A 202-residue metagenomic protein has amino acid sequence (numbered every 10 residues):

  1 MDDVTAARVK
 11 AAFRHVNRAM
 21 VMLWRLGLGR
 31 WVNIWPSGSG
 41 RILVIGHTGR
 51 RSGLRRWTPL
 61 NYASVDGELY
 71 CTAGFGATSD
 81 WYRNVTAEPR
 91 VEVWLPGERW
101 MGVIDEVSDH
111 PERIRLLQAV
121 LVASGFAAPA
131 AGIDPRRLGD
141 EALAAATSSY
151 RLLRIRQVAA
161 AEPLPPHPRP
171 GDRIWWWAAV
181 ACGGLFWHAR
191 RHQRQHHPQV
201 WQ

Functional and structural regions predicted by a protein language model:
M1-W35: Extreme N-terminal tail/first-helix region
D2-R14, E98-A178, H196, V200-W201: Charged, gly/pro-rich active-site loop segments
M22-R51, W176-G184: N-terminal first-folded block
G38-R41, V85-R90, S149: A short, compositionally biased
G40-F75: Short beta-strand segments
I45-G46, P89-G97: Short conserved beta-strand and strand-loop elements enriched in small hydrophobics with frequent Asp/Gly
A63-V93: A short mixed-secondary-structure module that forms the rim of ligand-binding clefts
G183-P198: Short hydrophobic alpha-helical membrane-entry/anchor segments
